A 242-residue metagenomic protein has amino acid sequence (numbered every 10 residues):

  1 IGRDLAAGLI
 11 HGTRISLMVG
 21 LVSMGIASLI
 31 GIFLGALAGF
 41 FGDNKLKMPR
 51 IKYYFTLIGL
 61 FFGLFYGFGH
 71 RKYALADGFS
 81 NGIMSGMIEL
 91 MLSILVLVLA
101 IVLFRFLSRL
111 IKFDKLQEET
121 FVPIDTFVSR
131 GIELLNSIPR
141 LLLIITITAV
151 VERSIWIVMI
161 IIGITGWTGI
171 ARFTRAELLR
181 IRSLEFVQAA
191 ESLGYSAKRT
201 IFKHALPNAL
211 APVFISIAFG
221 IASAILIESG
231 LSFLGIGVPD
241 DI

Functional and structural regions predicted by a protein language model:
R3-I242: Alpha-helical transmembrane segments of integral membrane proteins, especially multi-pass inner/plasma-membrane
